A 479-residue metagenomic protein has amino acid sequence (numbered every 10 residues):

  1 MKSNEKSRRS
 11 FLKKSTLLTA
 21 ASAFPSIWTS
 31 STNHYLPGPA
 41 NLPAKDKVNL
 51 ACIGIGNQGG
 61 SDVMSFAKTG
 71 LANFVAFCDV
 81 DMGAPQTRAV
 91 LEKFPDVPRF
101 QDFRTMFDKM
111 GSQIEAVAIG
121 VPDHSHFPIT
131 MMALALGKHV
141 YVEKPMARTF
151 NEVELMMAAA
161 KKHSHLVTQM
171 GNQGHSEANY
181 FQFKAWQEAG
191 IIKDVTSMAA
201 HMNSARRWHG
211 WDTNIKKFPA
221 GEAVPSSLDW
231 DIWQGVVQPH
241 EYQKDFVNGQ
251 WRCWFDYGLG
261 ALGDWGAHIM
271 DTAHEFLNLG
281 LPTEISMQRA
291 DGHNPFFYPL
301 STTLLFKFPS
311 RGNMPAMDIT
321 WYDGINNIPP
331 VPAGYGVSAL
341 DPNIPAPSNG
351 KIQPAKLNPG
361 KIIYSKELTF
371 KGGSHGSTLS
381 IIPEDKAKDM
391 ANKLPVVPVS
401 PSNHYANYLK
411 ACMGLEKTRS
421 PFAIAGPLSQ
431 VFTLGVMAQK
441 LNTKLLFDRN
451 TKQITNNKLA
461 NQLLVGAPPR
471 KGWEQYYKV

Functional and structural regions predicted by a protein language model:
K2-T19: N-terminal secretory signal peptides and thylakoid transit peptides that target proteins across membranes
L18-F94, G174, A273: N-terminal Rossmann-like dinucleotide-binding module
G56, V97-Y141, P145-L155, A159: Beta-loop-alpha module in the N-terminal Rossmann-like domain of NAD(P)-dependent dehydrogenases, especially those
S61-F66, Q86-V90, F127-M132, E152-V153 (+5 more regions): Short, solvent-exposed loop/turn and secondary-structure capping segments
V75, E115, T196: Conserved acidic residues
D81, G120-S125, A147-R148, V153 (+4 more regions): Short, solvent-exposed turn/loop segments enriched in Gly/Ser/Thr/Pro and often Arg
H139, A147-S227: A contiguous active-site-proximal alpha/beta segment in oxidoreductase catalytic domains
F181-Q182, D194, A199-A423, S429-V479: Contiguous beta-strand/loop segments that form the cofactor/metal-binding neighborhood of enzyme cores
